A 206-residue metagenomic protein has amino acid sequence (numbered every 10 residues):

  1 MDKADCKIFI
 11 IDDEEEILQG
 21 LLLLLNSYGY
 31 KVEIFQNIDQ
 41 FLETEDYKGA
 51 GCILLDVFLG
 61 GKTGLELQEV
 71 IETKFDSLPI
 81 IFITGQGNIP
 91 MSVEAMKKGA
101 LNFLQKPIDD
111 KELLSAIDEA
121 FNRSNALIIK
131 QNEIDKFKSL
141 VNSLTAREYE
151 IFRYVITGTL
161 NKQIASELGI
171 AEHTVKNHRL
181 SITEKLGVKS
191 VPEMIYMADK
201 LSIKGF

Functional and structural regions predicted by a protein language model:
A4-I17, L21-L25, I38, I53 (+1 more regions): Conserved acidic segment of CheY-like receiver
I34-C52: Acidic, metal-coordinating helix/loop segments flanking the phosphotransfer/catalytic sites of two-component signaling
Q36-N37, T63-E66: Acidic catalytic/metal-coordinating carboxylates
D56, T84: Active-site residues of response regulator receiver
L65-S77, E94: Short amphipathic alpha-helix used as the core "switch/output" element in two-component signaling
N88, I108-I117, E167: C-terminal output helix
T183-F206: Basic, Lys/Arg-enriched C-terminal extension of HTH/homeodomain DNA-binding domains
